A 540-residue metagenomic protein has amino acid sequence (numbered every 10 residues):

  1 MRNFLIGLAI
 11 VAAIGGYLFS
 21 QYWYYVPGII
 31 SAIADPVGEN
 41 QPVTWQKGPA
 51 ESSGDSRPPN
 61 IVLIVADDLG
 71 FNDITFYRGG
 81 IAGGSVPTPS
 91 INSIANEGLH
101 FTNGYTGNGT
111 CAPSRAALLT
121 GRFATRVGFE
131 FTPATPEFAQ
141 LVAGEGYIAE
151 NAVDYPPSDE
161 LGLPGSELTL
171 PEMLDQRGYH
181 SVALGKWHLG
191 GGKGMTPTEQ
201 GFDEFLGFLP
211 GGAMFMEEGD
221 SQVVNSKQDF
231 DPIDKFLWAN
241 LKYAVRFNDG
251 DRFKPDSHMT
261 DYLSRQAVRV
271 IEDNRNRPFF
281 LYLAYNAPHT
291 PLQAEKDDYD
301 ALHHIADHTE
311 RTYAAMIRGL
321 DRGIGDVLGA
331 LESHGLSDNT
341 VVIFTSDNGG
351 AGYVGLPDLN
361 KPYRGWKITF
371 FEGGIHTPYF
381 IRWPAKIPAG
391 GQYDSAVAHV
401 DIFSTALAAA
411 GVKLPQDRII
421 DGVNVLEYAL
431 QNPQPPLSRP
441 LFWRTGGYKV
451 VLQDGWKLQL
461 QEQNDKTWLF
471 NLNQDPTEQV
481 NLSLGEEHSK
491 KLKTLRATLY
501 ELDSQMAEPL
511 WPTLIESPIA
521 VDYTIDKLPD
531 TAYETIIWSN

Functional and structural regions predicted by a protein language model:
F4-P59, A66, F71, H100 (+4 more regions): Long, internal low-complexity/basic segments
K47, H180, W187-H188, G250-D256 (+6 more regions): C-terminal accessory region downstream of the catalytic core in glycan-modifying enzymes
R57, I81-T88, T106-T110, P157-L168 (+7 more regions): A short beta-strand-to-alpha-helix junction
F71, D220, R265-Y313, A351-Y353 (+1 more regions): Active-site His/acidic residue clusters
F71-T169, M173, Q200-E204, M214: Active-site segment of extracytoplasmic enzymes that catalyze sulfate/phosphate-ester chemistry
P133-Y179, W187-N276, Y285-A294: Formylglycine-dependent
K193-G201, P291-K296, I305-A306, G329-K386 (+2 more regions): Histidine-centered active-site microenvironments of extracellular/periplasmic hydrolases and transferases
E204, F208-M216, G350-E372, I387-G391 (+4 more regions): C-terminal cap/loop subdomain of S1 sulfatases and analogous C-terminal strand-loop tails that border
